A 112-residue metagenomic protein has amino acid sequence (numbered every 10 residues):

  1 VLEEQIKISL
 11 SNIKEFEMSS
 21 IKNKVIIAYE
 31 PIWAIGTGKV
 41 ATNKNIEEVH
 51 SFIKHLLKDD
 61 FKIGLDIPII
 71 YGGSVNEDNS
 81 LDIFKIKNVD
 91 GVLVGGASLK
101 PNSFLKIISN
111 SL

Functional and structural regions predicted by a protein language model:
V1-G64: Active-site rim beta-loop-alpha module in soluble metabolic enzymes
M18-S20, N88, I107-S111: Short alpha-helical interface patches
V25-Y29, L65-G73, D90-V94: Hydrophobic faces of well-ordered beta-strands that scaffold small-molecule active sites in alpha/beta enzyme cores
P31-W33, V75-E77, S98: Active-site-proximal loop/turn and secondary-structure-junction residues that shape catalytic pockets, frequently
G36, D78-N79, N102: Residues that form or flank phosphate/diphosphate-binding pockets in enzymes that use nucleotide phosphates
A41-K44, I83-I86, K106-S109: Short, glycine/charged-enriched secondary-structure capping and boundary segments
V75-V89: Catalytic cores of alpha/beta
S98-L112: C-terminal helical cap(s) of enzyme catalytic domains, especially alpha/beta-barrels
